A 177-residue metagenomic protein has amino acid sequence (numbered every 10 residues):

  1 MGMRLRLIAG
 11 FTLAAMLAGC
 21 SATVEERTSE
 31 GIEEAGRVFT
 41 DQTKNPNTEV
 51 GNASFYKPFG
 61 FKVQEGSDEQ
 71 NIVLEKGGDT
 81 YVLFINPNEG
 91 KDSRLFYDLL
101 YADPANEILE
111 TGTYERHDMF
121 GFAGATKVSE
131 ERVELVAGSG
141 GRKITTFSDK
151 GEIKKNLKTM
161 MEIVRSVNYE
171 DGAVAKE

Functional and structural regions predicted by a protein language model:
M1-I8: Bacterial N-terminal signal peptides that target proteins for export
M16-G19: C-terminal motif of bacterial Sec signal peptides marking the signal peptidase cleavage site
S21-V24: Bacterial signal peptide processing site
S29-E49: Post-signal peptide N-terminal segment of mature Sec-exported envelope proteins
T40-N45, Q70-I72, Y114-G124: Short, hydrophobic/aromatic-rich segments at coil-to-beta transitions
N47-D98: Secretory pathway targeting signatures of secreted, lumenal, and periplasmic proteins
A102-K154: Signature of long, low-cysteine stretches enriched in small and polar/charged residues
I144-E177: Surface-exposed amphipathic alpha-helical segments
